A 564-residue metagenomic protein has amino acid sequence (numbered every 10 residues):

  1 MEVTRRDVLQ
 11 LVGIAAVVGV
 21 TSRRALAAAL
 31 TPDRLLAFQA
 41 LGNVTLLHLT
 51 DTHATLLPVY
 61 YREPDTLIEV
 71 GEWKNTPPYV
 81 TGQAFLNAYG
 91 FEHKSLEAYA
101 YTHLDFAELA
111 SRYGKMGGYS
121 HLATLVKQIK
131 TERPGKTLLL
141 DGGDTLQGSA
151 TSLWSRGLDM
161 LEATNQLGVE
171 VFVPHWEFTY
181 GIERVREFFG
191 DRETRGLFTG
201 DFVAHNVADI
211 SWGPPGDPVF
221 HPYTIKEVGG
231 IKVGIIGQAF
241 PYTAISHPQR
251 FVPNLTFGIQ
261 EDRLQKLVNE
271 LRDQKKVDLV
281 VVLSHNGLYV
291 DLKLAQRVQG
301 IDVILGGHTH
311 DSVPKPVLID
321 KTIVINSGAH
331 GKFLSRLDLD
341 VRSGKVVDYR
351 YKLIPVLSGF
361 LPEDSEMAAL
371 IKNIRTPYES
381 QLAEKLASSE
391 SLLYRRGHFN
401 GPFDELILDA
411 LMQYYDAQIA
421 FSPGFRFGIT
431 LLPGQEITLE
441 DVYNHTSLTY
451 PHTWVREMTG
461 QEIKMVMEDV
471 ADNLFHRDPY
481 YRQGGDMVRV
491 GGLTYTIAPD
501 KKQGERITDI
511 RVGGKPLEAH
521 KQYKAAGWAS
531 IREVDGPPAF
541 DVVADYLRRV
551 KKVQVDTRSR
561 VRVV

Functional and structural regions predicted by a protein language model:
M1-T4, T446: N-terminal intrinsically disordered, low-complexity tails enriched in polar/charged
E2-V3, L9-R336, V341, G401-L408 (+2 more regions): N-terminal catalytic scaffold of extracellular/periplasmic and nuclease hydrolases that process anionic headgroups
D7, A25-L26, G491, R562: Small/flexible residues
V8-L9, V346: Hydrophobic beta-strand residues in large extracellular and virion-surface proteins
D33-L125, T131-E132, Q166, V252 (+2 more regions): Catalytic centers of hydrolytic enzymes
